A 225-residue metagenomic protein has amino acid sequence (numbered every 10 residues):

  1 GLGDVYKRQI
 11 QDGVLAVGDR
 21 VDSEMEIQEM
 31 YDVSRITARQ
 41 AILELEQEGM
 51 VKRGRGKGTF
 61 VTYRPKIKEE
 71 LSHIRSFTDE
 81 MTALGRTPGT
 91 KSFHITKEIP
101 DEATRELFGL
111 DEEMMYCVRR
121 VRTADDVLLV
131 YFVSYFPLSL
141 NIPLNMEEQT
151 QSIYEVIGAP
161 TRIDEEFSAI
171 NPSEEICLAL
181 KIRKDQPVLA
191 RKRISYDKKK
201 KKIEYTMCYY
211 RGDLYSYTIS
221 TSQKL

Functional and structural regions predicted by a protein language model:
G1-Y6: Short, small-residue-biased leader/transition segments that mark boundaries at the very start of proteins
V14-D19, Q47-G56, T62: Beta-hairpin "wing" of winged helix-turn-helix
R20-Y31: A short alpha-helical element within helix-turn-helix/winged-helix DNA-binding domains across DNA-binding proteins
T37: Residues in the helix-turn-helix
I42-L43: Short, hydrophobic-biased segments on the C-terminal half of alpha helices that form "recognition helices"
F60-H73: Short, cationic-aromatic polyanion-contact patches
R75, T87-L225: C-terminal all-alpha effector/ligand-binding and dimerization domain of prokaryotic HTH-type transcriptional repressors
